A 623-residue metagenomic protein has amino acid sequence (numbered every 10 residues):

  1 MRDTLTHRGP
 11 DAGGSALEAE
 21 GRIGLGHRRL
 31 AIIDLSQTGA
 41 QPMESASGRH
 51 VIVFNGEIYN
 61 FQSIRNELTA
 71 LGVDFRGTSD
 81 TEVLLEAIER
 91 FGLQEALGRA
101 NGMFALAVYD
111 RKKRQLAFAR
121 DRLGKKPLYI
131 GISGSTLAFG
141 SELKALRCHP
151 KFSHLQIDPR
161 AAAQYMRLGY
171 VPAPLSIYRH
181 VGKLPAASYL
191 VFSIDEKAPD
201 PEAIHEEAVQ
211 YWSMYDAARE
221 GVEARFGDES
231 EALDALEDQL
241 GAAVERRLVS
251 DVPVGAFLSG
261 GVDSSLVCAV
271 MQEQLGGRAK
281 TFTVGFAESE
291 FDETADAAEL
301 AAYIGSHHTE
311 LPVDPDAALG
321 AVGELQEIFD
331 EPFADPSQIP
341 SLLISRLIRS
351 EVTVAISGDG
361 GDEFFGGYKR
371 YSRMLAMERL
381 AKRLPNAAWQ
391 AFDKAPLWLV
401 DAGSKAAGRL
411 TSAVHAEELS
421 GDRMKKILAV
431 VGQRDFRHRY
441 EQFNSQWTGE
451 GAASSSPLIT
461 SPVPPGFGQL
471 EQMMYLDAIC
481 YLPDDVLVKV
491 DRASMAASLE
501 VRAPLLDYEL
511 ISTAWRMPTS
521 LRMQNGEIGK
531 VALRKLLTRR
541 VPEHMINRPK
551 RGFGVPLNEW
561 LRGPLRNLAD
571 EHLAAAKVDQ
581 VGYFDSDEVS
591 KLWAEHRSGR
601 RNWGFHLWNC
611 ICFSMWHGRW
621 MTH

Functional and structural regions predicted by a protein language model:
M1-F329, S341, S345, R539-R548 (+6 more regions): Cysteine-centered catalytic environments shared across enzyme families
D3, A19, I23, H154 (+9 more regions): Adenosyl-5′-phosphate
E67, H149, F364-G367, T513: Residues that scaffold the ATP/ADP-binding catalytic core of kinase and kinase-like folds
L71, F91, H149, G169 (+6 more regions): Alpha-helix C-capping/helix-to-loop hinge sites
R122, L343-G403, P464, Y481 (+1 more regions): Active-site adenylate/phosphate-handling loop in enzymes that bind or generate adenylated species
V254-D263, E288-S289, P336-I339, F364 (+2 more regions): Glycine-rich loop motifs involved in handling phospho/adenylate chemistry
E288, V313, P332-D335, R383 (+1 more regions): Alpha-helix capping and helix-loop boundary segments enriched in small/acidic/polar residues
G323-E327, R349, Y371-R373, W560-R562: Short low-complexity, flexible loop/linker segments enriched in glycine and/or proline with clustered acidic
